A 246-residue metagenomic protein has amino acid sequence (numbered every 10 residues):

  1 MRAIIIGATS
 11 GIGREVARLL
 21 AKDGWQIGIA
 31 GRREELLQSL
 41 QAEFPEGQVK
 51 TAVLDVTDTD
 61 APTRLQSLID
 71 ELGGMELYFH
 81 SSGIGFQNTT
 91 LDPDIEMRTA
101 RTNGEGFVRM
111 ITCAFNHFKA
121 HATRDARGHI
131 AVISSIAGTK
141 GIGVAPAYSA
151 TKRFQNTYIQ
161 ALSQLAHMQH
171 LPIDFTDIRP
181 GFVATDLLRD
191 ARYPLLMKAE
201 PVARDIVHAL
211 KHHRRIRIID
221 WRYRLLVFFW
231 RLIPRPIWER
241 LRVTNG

Functional and structural regions predicted by a protein language model:
T9-S10: Conserved glycine-rich cofactor-binding loop
F44-D60: Rossmann-fold cofactor-recognition segment
S81-Q87: Conserved NAD(P)H cofactor-binding loop of Rossmann-fold oxidoreductase domains
N88-R101: Short alpha-helical oligomerization interface
I111, T151: Active-site helix of classical SDR
S135: Residue(s) in the substrate-gating loop at a strand-loop-helix junction that position the organic substrate next
D177, R189-V227: C-terminal helical subdomain
